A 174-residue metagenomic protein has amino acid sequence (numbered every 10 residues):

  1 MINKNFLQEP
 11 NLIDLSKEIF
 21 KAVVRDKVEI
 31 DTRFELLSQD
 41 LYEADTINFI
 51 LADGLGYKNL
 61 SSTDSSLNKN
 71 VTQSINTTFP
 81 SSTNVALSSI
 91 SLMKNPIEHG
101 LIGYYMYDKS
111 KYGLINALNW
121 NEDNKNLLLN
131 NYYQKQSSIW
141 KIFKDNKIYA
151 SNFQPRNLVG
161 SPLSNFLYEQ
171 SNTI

Functional and structural regions predicted by a protein language model:
M1-V28, N59-I174: His/Asp/Glu-rich, glycine-adjacent segments that coordinate divalent cations and/or stabilize oxyanion chemistry on
T32-A44, F143-D145: A short acidic-Thr-Gly-centered motif at the start of a beta-strand
E43-K58, I90: Beta-strand elements within well-structured catalytic alpha/beta cores of enzymes that handle phosphate/sulfate esters
